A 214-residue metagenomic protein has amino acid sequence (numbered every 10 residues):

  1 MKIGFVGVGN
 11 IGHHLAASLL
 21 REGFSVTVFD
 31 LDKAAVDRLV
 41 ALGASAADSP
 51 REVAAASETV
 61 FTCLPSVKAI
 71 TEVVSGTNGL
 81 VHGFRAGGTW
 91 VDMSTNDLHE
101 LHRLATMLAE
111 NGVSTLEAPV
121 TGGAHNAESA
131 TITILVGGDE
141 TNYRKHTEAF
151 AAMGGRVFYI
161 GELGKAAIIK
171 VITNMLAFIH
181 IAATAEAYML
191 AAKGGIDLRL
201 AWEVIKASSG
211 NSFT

Functional and structural regions predicted by a protein language model:
M1-C63, G88, M93-S94: NAD(P)+-binding Rossmann beta1-loop-alpha1 motif at the extreme N-terminus of oxidoreductases
V8, T95-F178: Rossmann-fold dinucleotide-binding core
V26, A46, S114-L116, V157 (+1 more regions): Hydrophobic beta-strand scaffold residues
V36, S57, V67, T77 (+6 more regions): A general structural signal for well-ordered alpha-helical segments in protein cores
P50-T115: Rossmann-fold NAD(P) dinucleotide-binding segment
K165-T214: Helical "substrate-binding/catalytic lid" subdomain of Rossmann-like NAD(P)-dependent dehydrogenases/reductases
